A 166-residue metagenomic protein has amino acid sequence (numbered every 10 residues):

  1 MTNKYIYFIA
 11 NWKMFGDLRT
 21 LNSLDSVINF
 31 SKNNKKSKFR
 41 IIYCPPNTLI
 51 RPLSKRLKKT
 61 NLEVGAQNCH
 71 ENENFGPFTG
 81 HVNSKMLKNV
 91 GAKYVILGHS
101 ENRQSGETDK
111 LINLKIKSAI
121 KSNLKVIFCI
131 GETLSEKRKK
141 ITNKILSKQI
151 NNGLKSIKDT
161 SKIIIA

Functional and structural regions predicted by a protein language model:
M1-A166: Active-site loop-to-helix "anion-binding N-cap" substructures in soluble metabolic enzymes
